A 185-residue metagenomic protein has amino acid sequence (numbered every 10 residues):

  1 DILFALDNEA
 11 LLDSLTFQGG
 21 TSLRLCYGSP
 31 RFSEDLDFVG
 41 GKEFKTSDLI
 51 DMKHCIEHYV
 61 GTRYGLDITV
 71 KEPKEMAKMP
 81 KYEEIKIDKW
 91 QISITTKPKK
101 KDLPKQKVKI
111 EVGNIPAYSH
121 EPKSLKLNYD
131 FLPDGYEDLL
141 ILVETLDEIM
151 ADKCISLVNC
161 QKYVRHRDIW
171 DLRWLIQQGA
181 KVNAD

Functional and structural regions predicted by a protein language model:
D1-L15, C26-S29, G41-D185: Structured mid-to-C-terminal alpha-helical surface segments
Q18-T21: Glycine-rich beta-strand-to-loop/alpha-helix junction loops that act as flexible
F32-S33: Anion-coordinating catalytic cores for phosphoryl-, nucleotidyl-, and glycosidic chemistry
F38: Structural signature of FAD isoalloxazine-binding scaffolds in flavoprotein oxidoreductases
